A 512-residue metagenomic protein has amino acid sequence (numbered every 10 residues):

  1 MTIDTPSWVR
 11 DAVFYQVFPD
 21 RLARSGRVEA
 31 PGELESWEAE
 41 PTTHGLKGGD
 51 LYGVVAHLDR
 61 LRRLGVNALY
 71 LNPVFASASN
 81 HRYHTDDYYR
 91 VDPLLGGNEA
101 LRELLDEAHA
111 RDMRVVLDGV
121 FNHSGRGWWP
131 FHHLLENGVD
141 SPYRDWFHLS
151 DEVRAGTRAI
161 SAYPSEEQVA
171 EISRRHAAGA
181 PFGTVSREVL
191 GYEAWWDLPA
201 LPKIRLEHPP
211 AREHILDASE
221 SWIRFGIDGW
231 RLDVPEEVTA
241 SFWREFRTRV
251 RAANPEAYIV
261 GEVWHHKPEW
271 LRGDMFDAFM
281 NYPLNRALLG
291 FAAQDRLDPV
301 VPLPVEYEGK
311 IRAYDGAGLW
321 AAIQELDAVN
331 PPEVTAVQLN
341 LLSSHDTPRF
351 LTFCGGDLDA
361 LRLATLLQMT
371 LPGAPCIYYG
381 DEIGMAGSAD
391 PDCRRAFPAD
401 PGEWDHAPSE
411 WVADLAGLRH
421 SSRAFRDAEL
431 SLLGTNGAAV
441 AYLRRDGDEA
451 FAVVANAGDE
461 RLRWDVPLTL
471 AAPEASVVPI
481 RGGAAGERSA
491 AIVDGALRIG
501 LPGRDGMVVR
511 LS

Functional and structural regions predicted by a protein language model:
M1-L117, N122-L134, G138-S141, D145 (+3 more regions): N-terminal structural segment of carbohydrate-active enzymes
V13-Y15, L69-L71, V115-L117, W230 (+4 more regions): Hydrophobic faces of well-ordered beta-strands that scaffold small-molecule active sites in alpha/beta enzyme cores
D20, G273-D274, A278, A336-S344 (+2 more regions): Aromatic/acidic polysaccharide-binding cleft in carbohydrate-active enzymes
A39-L51, H84-N98, L198-A211, I227-E237 (+3 more regions): The substrate-binding groove and active-site-proximal loops of carbohydrate-active enzymes, especially glycoside
L105, H109, N122-H123, F131-V139 (+5 more regions): Active-site-proximal helices and loops of the catalytic beta/alpha 8
W129-D197, L201, F291, P299-I323: Core domains of carbohydrate- and sulfate-ester-processing enzymes
L433-A471: Carbohydrate-binding surface patches
A491-S512: C-terminal beta-strand-rich structural cap/linker in extracellular carbohydrate-active enzymes
